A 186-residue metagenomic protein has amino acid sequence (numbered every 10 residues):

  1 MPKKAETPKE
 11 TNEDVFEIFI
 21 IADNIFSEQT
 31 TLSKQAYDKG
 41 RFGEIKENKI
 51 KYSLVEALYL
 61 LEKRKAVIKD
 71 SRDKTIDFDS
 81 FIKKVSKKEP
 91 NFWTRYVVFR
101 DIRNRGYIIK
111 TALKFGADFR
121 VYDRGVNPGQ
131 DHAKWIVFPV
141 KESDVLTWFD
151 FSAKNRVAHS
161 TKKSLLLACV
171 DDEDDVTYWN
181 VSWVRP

Functional and structural regions predicted by a protein language model:
M1-P186: Long Lys/Arg-rich low-complexity intrinsically disordered regions in nucleic-acid-associated proteins
